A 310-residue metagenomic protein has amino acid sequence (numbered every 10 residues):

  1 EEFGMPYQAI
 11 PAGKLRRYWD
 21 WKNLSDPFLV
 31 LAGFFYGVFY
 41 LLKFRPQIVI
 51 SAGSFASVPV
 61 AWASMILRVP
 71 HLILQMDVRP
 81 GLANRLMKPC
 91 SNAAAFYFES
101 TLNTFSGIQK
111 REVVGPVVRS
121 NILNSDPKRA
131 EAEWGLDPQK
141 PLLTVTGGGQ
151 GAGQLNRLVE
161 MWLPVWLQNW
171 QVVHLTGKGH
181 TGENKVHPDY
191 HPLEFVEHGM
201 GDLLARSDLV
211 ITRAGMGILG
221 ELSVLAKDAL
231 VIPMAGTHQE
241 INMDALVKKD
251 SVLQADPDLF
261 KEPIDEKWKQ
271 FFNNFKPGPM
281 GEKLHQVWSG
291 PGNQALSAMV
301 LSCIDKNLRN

Functional and structural regions predicted by a protein language model:
E1-L29, V114-G115, A255-L259: Conserved nucleotide-sugar phosphate-binding/catalytic loop shared by glycosyltransferases and other
F3, K128-A132, L136-T212, L219 (+2 more regions): Donor-nucleotide binding loops and adjacent catalytic segments primarily of GT-B fold Leloir glycosyltransferases
W19-I48: An amphipathic, basic-hydrophobic alpha-helix
P46-L67: An aromatic- and histidine-rich active-site surface loop
M65-K128: Active-site-proximal region of nucleotide-activated glycan assembly enzymes, centered on histidine/acidic-rich loops
L67, A205-D208, E221-L230, K249: Conserved donor-binding/catalytic loop of nucleotide-activated donor transferases
T212, D228-T237: Short hydrophobic beta-strand element within catalytic cores of glycosyltransferases and related nucleotide-activated
Q270-F272, K276, S289-N310: C-terminal alpha-helical cap of glycosyltransferases
